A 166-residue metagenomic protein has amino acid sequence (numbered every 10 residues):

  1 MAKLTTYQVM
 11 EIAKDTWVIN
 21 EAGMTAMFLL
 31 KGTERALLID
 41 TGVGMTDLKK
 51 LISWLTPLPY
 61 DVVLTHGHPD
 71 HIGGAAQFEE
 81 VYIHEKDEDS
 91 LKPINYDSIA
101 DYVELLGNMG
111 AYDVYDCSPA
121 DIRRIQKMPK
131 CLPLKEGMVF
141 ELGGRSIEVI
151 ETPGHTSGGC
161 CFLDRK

Functional and structural regions predicted by a protein language model:
M1-V9, Y112-P119: Short, basic/low-complexity N-terminal boundary segments at the transition from targeting/disordered tails
K3-L4, A13, A22-M24, Q126-M128 (+2 more regions): Residues that act as N-cap/strand-start positions at coil-to-secondary-structure junctions
T5-W54, C161-K166: Conserved beta-strand hairpin/beta-sheet module of binuclear metal-dependent hydrolase folds, prominently
Y7, V18-N20, R123, P129-C131 (+1 more regions): Short Gly/Pro-enriched turn/cap motifs at secondary-structure boundaries
I12-V18, G137, S146-E148: Short, hydrophobic/aromatic-rich segments at coil-to-beta transitions
D15, L30, D40, I52 (+6 more regions): Divalent metal-coordination and catalytic microenvironments
R35-L38, V43-M45, L132, V139-L142 (+1 more regions): Metallo-beta-lactamase
G44-E141: Active-site HxH/HxHxD metal-binding segment of metal-dependent hydrolases
